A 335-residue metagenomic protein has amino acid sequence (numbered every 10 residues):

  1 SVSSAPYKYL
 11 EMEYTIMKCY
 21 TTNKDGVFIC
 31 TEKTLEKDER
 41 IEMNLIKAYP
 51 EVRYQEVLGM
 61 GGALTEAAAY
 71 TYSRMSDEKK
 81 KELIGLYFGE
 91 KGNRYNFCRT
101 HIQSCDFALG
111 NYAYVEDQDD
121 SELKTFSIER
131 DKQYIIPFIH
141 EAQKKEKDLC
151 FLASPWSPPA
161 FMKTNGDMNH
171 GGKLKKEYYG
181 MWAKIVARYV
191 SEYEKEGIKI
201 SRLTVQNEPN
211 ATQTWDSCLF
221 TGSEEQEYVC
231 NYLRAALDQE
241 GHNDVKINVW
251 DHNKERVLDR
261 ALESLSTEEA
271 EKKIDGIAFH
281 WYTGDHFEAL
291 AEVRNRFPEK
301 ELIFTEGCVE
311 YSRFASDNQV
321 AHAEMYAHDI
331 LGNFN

Functional and structural regions predicted by a protein language model:
S1-I16: Short, Lys/Arg-enriched N-terminal segments with co-localized hydrophobic residues within the first ~10-30 amino acids
I16-D38: Short, Gly/Pro- and small/polar-rich lid/capping loops
T31-I200, T221, N231: N-terminal catalytic cores of secreted or lumenal carbohydrate-active enzymes
T65-A67, Q103-C105, W156-P158, V205-N210 (+3 more regions): Active-site beta-loop-alpha junctions enriched in small/polar residues
G92-C98, E146-C150, E196-R202, H242-K246 (+3 more regions): Loop/turn elements at helix/coil->beta-strand transitions in domains of secreted/extracellular proteins
G110-Y112, S121-K124, S154, E196 (+5 more regions): Aromatic- and acid-rich polysaccharide-binding/catalytic face of secreted or lumenal carbohydrate-active enzymes
F161-T267, H286-A291, N295: Active-site cleft segment of glycoside hydrolase catalytic domains centered on the general acid/base Glu
G276-N335: Catalytic-core region of carbohydrate-active enzymes that cleave or remodel glycosidic bonds
